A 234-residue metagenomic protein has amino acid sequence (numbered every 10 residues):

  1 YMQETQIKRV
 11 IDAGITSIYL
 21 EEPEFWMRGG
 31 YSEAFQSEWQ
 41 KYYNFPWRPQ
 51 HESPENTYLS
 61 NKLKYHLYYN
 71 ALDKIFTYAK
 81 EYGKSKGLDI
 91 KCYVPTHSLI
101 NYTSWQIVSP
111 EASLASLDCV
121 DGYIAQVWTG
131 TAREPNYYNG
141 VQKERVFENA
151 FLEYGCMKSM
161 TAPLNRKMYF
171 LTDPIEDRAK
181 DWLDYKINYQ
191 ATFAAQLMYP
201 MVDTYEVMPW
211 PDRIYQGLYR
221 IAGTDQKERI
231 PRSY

Functional and structural regions predicted by a protein language model:
Y1-Y234: Glycan-processing catalytic domains of CAZymes
